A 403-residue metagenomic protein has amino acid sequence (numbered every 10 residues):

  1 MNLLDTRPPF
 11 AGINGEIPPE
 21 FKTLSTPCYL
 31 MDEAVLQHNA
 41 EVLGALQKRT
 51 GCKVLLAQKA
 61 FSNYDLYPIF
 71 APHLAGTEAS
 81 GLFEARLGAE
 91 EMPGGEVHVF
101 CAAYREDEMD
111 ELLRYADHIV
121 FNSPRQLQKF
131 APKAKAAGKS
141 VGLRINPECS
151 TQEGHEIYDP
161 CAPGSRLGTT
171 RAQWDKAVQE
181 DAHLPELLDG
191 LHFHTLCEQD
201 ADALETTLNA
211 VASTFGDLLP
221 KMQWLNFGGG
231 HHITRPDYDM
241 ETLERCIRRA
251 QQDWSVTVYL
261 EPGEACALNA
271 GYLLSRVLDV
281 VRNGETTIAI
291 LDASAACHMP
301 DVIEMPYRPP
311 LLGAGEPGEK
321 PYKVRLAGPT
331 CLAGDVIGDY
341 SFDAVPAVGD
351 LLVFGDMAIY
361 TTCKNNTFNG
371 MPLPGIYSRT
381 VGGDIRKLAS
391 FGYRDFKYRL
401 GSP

Functional and structural regions predicted by a protein language model:
D5-Y104, E108, S294, F342-G355 (+2 more regions): N-terminal capping/small domains of soluble enzymes
P18-L24, G190-H194, G228: A short small-residue
C52-W224: Active-site-proximal beta-alpha core segment in soluble small-molecule metabolic enzymes
C149-T151, C197, I233, C266 (+1 more regions): Feature marks short, surface-exposed loop/turn motifs that line or immediately flank catalytic pockets and channel
H194-L196, L225-T234, P262-A265: Glycine-rich beta-strand-to-loop/alpha-helix junction loops that act as flexible
D200-K221, H232-V258: Extended, folded domain segments that form the structural surfaces/walls around functional sites
C246, T257-P403: Charged (often Lys/Glu-rich) extended helix/loop segments that serve as interaction or gating elements
